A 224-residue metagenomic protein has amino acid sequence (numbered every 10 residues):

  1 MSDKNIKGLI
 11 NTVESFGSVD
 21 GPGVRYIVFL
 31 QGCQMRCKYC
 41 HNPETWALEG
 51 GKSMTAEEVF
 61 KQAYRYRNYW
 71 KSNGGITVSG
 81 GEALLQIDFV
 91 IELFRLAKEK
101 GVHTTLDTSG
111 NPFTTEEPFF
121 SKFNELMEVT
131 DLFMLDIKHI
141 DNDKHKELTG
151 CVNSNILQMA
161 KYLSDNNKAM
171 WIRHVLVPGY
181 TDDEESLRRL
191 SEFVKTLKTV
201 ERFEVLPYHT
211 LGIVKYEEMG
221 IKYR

Functional and structural regions predicted by a protein language model:
M1-K52, R65-S72: N-terminal [4Fe-4S]-dependent radical SAM core
R25, G51, T55, E82-L85 (+1 more regions): Generic, well-ordered alpha-helical segments
E44-L48, K146-V152, G220-R224: Short glycine-enriched, charge-decorated loop/helix-capping segments at active-site entrances that position
Y64-N68, S72-G75, G80, L84-L211: Conserved AdoMet/S-adenosylmethionine-binding subsite of the radical SAM
E192, E201, E217-R224: A structural motif corresponding to the C-terminal lobe/cap of the Radical SAM core domain
T210-E218: Class I S-adenosyl-L-methionine
